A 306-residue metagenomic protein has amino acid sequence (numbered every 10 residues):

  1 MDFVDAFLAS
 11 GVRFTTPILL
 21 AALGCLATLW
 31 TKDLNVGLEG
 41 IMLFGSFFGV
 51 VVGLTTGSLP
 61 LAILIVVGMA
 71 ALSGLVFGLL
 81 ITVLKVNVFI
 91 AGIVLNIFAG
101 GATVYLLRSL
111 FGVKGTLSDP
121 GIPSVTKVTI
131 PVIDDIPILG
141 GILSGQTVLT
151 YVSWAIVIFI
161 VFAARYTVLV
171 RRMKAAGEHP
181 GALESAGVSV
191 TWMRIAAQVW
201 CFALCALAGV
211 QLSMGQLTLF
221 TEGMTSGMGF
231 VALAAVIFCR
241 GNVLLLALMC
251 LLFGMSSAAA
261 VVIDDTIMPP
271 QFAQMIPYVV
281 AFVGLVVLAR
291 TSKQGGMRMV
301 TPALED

Functional and structural regions predicted by a protein language model:
A6-L8, A164, C201-A234, I267-Q271 (+1 more regions): Inter-helical junctions in multi-pass inner-membrane proteins, predominant in energy-converting antiporter-like
A6-T56, I63, G68, L72-F89 (+1 more regions): Single transmembrane alpha-helix segments in multi-pass membrane proteins
L8-G11, G40, P60-G68, I90 (+4 more regions): Hydrophobic alpha-helical transmembrane segments
L29-G45, T82-L95, R172-A175, Q216-F230 (+3 more regions): Short, non-helical or kinked segments that cap or interrupt transmembrane helices
L79, V83-F111, G115-S124, S153 (+4 more regions): Pore- or pathway-lining transmembrane helices of multi-pass membrane proteins that form conduits for solutes/ions
A99-Y166, M268-A273, V300-D306: Transmembrane helix-bundle core of multi-pass membrane transporters and related energy-transducing complexes
G141-F220, V243-L244, L248: Helix-loop-helix "hairpin" substructures at the membrane interface of multi-pass membrane proteins
I160, E178-W192, A260-D306: Cytosolic-side transmembrane-helix boundaries in multi-pass membrane proteins
